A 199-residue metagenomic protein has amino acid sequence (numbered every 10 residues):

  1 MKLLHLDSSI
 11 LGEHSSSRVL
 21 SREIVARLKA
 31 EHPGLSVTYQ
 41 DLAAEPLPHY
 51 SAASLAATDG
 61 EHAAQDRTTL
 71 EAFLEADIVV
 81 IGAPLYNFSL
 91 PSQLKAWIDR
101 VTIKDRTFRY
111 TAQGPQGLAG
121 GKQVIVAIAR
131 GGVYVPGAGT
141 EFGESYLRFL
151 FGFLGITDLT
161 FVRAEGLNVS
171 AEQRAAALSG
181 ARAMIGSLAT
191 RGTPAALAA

Functional and structural regions predicted by a protein language model:
M1-I103, A183-A199: N-terminal beta1-alpha1-beta2 submodule of the flavodoxin-like/Rossmannoid cofactor-binding fold
S8, A129, A164: Cofactor-binding loop segments of dinucleotide-utilizing enzymes, especially the Rossmann-like FAD- and NAD(P)+-binding
I10-G12, G132-Y134, N168-V169: Short histidine/acidic/glycine/proline-rich micro-motifs that form metal- and phosphate-coordinating active-site loops
S54-T58, A127, A177-S179: Short, hinge-like loop/turn segments at secondary-structure boundaries
D59-A63, R106, T140, L178: A conditional alpha-helix N-cap/helix-loop micro-motif detector
V101-Q113: Conserved nucleotide-sugar donor-interacting segment of glycosyltransferase catalytic cores, predominantly GT-B
Y110-L154: Short, glycine-/small-residue-rich phosphate/pyrophosphate-handling segment
P136, T140-E141, S145-A199: Glycine-rich phosphate/pyrophosphate-binding loop and the adjoining helix
